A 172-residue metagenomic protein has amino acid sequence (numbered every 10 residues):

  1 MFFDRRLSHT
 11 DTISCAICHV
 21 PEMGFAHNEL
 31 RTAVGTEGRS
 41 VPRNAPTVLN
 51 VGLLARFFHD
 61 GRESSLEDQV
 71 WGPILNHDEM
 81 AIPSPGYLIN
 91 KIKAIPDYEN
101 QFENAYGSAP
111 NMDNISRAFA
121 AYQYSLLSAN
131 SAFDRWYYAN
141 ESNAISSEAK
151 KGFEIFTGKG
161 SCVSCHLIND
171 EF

Functional and structural regions predicted by a protein language model:
M1-F172: Periplasmic c-type cytochrome electron-transfer domains
